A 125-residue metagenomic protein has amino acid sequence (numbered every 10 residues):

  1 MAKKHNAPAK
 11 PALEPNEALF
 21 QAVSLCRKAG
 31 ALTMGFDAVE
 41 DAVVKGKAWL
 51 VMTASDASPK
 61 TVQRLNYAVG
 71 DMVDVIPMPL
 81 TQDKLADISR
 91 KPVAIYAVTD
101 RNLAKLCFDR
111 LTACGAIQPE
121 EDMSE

Functional and structural regions predicted by a protein language model:
M1-F20: Short, compositionally biased "basic patch" segments
E14-L50: N-terminal first-folded block
D37, D56-A57, L80-D83, R101: Short, ordered loop/turn segments at secondary-structure junctions
V43, T61-Q63, D87, C107: Short glycine-/acidic-enriched loop or helix-start segments at secondary-structure transitions that form or flank
A48-V69, V73-D74: N-terminal positively charged helical leader segments and presequences
L65-V93: Mid-chain, well-packed structural core segment of small domains
A86-M123: C-terminal structural segments of small proteins and small subunits
